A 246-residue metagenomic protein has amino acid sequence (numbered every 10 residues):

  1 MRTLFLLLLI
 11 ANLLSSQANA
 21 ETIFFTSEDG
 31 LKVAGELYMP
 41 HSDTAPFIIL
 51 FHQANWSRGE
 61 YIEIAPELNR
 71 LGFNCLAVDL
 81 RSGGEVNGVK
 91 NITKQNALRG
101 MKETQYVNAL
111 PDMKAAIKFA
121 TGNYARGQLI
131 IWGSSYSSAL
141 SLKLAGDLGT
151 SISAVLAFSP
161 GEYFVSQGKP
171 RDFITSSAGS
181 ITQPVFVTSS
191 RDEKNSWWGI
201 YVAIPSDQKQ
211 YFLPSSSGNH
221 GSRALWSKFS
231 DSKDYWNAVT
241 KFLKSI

Functional and structural regions predicted by a protein language model:
T3-S16: Sec-dependent N-terminal signal peptides
Q17-E21: Boundary of Sec targeting at the N-terminus
F25-M39, T44-N123: Serine-hydrolase catalytic machinery in alpha/beta-hydrolase-like enzymes
A45-I48, S153, P184: Alpha/beta-hydrolase fold active-site loops
A65, L144-A145, Y201-V202: A conserved amphipathic alpha-helix that caps or lines the catalytic cleft of carbohydrate- and lipid-modifying enzymes
K118-S180: Primarily recognizes the serine-hydrolase "nucleophile elbow" in alpha/beta-hydrolase and SGNH/GDSL folds
S159-S216: The feature captures the conserved acid-bearing segment of alpha/beta-hydrolase catalytic domains
K209-I246: C-terminal catalytic histidine-bearing segment of alpha/beta-hydrolase fold enzymes
